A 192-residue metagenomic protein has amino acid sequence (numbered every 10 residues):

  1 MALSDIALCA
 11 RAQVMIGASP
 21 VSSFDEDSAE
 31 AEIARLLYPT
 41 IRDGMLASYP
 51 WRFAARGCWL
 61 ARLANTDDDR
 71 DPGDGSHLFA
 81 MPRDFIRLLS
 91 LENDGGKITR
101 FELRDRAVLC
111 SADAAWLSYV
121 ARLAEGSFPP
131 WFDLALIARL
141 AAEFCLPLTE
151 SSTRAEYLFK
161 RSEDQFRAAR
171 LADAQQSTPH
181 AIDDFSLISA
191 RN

Functional and structural regions predicted by a protein language model:
M1-N192: Glycine-enriched, solvent-exposed interface loops adjoining structured elements
